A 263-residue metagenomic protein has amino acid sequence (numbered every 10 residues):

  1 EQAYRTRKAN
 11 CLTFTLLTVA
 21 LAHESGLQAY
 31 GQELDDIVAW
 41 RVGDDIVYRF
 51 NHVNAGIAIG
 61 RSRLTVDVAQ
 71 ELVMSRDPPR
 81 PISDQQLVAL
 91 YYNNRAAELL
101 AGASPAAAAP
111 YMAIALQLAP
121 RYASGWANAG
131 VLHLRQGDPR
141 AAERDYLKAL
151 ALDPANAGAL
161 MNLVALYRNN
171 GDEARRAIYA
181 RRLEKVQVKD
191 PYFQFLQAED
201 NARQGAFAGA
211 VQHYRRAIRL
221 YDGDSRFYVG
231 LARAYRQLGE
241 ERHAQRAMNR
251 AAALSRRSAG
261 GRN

Functional and structural regions predicted by a protein language model:
L16-Q86: Hydrophobic/aromatic-rich core segments of domains that either
A108, A142, R175-R176, A210 (+1 more regions): Single-residue signature of alpha-solenoid repeat helices
P120, P154, V188-K189, D222 (+1 more regions): Short coil turns that delineate tetratricopeptide repeat
G125, A159, F193, F227 (+1 more regions): TPR alpha-solenoid repeat register
